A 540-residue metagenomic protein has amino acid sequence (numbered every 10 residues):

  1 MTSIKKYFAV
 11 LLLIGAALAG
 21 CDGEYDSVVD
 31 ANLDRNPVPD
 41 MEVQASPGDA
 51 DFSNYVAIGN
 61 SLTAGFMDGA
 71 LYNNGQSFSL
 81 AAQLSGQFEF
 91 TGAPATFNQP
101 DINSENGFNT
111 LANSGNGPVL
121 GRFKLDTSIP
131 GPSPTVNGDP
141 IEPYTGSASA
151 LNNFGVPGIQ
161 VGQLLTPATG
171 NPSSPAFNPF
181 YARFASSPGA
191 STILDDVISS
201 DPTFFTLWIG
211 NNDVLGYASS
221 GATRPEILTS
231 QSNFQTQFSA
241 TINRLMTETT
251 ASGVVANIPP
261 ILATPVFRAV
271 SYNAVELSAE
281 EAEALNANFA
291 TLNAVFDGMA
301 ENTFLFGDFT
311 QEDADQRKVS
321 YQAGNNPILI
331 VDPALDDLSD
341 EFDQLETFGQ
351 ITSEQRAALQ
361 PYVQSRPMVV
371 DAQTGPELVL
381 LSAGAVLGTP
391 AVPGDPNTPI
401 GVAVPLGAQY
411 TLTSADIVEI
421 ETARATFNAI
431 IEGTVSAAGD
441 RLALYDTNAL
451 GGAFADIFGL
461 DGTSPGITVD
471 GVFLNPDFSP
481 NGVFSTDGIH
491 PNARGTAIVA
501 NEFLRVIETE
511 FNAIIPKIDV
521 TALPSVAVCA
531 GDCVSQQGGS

Functional and structural regions predicted by a protein language model:
M1-A19: Sec-dependent bacterial lipoprotein signal peptides
L18-D51, E510-Q536, S540: Bacterial Sec-dependent N-terminal signal peptides
V28-V29, F66-L71, T96, G216-A222 (+4 more regions): Short, solvent-exposed loop/turn and secondary-structure capping segments
S53-G69: Catalytic nucleophile-elbow at a beta strand-turn-alpha helix junction centered on a G-D-S/GDSL motif, marking
L71-A240, L262, N273, S353 (+3 more regions): Conserved SGNH/GDSL esterase-like catalytic core that processes O-acyl groups on lipids and polysaccharides
L80, L84, V472-V526: Histidine-centered active-site loop/cap adjacent to the catalytic His in serine esterases/O-acetyl transfer systems
S200, Q237-V255, A423-D446: A structural motif corresponding to the C-terminal end of an alpha-helix and its immediate exit/capping segment
R268-T422, E432-I489: Mobile gating loops/cap/lid regions near enzyme active sites that modulate substrate access
